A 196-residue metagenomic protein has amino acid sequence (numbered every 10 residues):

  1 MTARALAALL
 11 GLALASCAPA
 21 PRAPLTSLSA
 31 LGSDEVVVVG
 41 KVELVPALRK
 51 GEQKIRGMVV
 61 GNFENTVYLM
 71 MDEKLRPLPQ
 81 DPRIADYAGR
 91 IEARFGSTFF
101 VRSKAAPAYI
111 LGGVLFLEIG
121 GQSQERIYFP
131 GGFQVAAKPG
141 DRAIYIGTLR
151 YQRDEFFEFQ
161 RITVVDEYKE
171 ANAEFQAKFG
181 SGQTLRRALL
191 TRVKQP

Functional and structural regions predicted by a protein language model:
M1-C17: Sec-dependent bacterial lipoprotein signal peptides
C17-I84, F116-P196: Primarily secretory-pathway and cell-envelope proteins
A23-A30, I91-V101: Generic detector of contiguous secondary-structure segments
V67, D86, F99, A108-I110 (+1 more regions): Intrinsically disordered, low-complexity N-terminal regions enriched in serine/proline/glycine with scattered basic
D81-F95: Short, acidic Ser/Thr/Gly-rich low-complexity loop/linker segments typical of extracellular and cell-surface proteins
G89-I91, V101-R102, F133-A136: Generic detection of short hydrophobic beta-strand segments and adjacent strand-loop junctions
A93-A108, V114-E118: Short Pro-Gly-centered beta-turn/loop motif in secreted/extracellular proteins
